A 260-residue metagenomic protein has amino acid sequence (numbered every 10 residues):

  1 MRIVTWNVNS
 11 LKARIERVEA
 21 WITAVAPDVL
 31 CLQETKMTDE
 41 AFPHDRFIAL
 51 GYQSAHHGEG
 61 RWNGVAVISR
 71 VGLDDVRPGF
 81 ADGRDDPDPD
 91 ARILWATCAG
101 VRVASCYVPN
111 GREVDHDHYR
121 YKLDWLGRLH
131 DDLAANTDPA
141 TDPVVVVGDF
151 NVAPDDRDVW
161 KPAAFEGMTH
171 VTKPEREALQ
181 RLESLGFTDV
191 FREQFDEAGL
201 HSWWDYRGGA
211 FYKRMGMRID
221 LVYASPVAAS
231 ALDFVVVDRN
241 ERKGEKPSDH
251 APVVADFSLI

Functional and structural regions predicted by a protein language model:
M1-H56, W62-V65, P154: N-terminal, active-site-proximal structural segment of metallo-dependent hydrolase catalytic domains
M1-S10, G100-D115, V147, H250: Active-site-proximal beta-strand elements of phosphoester/diester hydrolases
N9, K36, Y107-P109, N151-A153 (+1 more regions): Catalytic metal-binding/acid-base residues of hydrolase active sites
D28-V29, P143-V145, L221: Short, Asp-centered acidic motifs that coordinate Mg2+ and/or phosphate in catalytic or ligand-binding sites
T35-T38, F42-E113: Structured beta-strand-rich core segments of catalytic domains in phosphoester-bond hydrolases
D39, I48, V76-A81, D155-I260: Metal-dependent phosphoester-hydrolase catalytic domains
A81-R84, V108-G127, A163-G167: Surface-exposed cleft-lining segments at the edges of enzyme active sites
D142-D156: Acidic/histidine-rich, metal-coordinating catalytic segments
